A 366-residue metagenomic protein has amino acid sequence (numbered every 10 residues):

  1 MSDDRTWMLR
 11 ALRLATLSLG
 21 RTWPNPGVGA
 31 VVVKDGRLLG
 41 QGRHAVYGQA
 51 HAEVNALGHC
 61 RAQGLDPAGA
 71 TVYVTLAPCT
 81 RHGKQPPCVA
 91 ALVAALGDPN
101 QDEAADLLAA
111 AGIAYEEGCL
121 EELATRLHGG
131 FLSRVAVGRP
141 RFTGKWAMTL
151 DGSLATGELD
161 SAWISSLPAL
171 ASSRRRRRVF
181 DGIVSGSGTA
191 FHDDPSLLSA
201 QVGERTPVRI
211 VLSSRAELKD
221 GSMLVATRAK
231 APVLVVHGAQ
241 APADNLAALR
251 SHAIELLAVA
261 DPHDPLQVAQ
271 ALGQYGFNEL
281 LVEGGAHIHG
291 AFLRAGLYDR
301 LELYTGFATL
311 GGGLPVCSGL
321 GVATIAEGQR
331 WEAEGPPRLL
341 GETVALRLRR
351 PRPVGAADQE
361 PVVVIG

Functional and structural regions predicted by a protein language model:
M1-L12, L38-R43, T71-V72, C119-H128 (+1 more regions): Short charge-dense sequence patches
M1-P26, C60, R141-T143, M148-G366: Enzymes that bind and transform nitrogen-containing heteroaromatic metabolites
T16, R43, A94-G97, I113 (+3 more regions): A broad detector of the eukaryotic-type serine/threonine protein kinase catalytic domain
G29: Helix-turn-helix
V32-L123, V208, L234, A239-A241 (+1 more regions): Zn2+-dependent cytidine deaminase-like catalytic core
G97-D151, L167: Contiguous mid-protein beta-loop-alpha structural module that forms a pocket-lining wall or clamp of enzyme active
